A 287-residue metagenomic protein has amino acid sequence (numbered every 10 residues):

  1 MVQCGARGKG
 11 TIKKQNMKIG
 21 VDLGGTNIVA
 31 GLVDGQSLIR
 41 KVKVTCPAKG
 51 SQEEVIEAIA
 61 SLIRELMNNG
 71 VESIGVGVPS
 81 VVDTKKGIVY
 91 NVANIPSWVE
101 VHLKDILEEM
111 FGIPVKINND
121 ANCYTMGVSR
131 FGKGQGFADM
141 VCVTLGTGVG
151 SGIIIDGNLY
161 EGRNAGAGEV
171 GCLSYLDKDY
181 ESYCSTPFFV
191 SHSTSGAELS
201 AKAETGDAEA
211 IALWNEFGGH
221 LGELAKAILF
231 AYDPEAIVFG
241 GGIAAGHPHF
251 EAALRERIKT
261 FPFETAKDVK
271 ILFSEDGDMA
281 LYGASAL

Functional and structural regions predicted by a protein language model:
V2-G5, K9-S73, D83-K86, D105-I113 (+2 more regions): ATP-binding/phosphotransfer module of carbohydrate and carboxylate kinases, centering on a glycine-rich
D34, V78, K85, I155-D156: A cytosolic small-molecule/anion-sensing beta-strand core signal
V42-V44, A93, R163: Short hydrophobic alpha-helix segments
C46-A48, S97-W98, A167-E169: A short acidic/small-residue loop/turn micro-motif
V78, L145-T147, G241-I243: Short secondary-structure boundary segments
G87-E100: A charged helix-plus-loop insertion that forms the helical arch/lid used to bind and gate nucleic-acid substrates
V115-D120: General beta-strand structural signal in soluble alpha/beta enzymes
Q135-C184: Glycine-rich phosphate-binding loop of actin/hexokinase-like ATP-binding domains
